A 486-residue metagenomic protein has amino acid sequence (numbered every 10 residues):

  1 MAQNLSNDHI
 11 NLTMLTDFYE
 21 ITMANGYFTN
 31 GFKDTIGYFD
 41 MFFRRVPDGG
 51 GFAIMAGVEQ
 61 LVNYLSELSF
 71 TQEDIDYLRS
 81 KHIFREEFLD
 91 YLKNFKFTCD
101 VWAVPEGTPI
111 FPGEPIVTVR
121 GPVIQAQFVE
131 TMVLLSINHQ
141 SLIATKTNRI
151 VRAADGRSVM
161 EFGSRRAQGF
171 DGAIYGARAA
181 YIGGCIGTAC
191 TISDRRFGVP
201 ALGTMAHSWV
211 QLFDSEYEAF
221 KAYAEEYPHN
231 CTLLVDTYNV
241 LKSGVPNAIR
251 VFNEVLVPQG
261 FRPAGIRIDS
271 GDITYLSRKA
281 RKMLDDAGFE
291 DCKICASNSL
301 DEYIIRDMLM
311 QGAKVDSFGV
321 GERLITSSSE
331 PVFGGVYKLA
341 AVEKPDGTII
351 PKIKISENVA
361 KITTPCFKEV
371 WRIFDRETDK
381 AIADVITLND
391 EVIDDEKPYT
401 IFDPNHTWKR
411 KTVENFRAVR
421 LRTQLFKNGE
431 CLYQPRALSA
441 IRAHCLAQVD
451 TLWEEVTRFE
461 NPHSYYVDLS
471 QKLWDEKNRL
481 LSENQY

Functional and structural regions predicted by a protein language model:
A2-T35, G49-G50, D285-A287, L300-Y486: Gly/Ser/Thr/Ala-enriched C-terminal appendages of enzymes
A2-Y38, R45-P47, I83-F84, L89-T98 (+4 more regions): Buried, small/hydrophobic-residue-enriched core segments of structured protein domains
G37-K93: N-terminal, Lys/Arg-enriched amphipathic/low-complexity engagement segments that precede the first folded domain
G57-Q60, L142, A437, I441: Short amphipathic alpha-helical segments
D76-Y77, T145-R149, G163, T457-S464: Short coil/turn segments at secondary-structure boundaries
L202, I266, I294, D316-F318: Hydrophobic residues within beta-strands of alpha/beta enzymes
H207, S297, G321: Residue-level "edge-of-site" marker
